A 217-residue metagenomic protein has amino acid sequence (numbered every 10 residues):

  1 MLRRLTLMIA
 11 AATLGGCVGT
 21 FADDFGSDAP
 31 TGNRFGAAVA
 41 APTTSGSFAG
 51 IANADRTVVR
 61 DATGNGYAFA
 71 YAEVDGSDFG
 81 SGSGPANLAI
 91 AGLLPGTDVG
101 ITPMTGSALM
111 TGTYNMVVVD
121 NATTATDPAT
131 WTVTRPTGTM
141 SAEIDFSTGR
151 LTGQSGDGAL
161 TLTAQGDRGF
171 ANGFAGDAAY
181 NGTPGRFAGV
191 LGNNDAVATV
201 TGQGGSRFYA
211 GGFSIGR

Functional and structural regions predicted by a protein language model:
M1-G19: Sec-dependent bacterial lipoprotein signal peptides
C17-R217: Mature soluble binding/inhibitory domains
